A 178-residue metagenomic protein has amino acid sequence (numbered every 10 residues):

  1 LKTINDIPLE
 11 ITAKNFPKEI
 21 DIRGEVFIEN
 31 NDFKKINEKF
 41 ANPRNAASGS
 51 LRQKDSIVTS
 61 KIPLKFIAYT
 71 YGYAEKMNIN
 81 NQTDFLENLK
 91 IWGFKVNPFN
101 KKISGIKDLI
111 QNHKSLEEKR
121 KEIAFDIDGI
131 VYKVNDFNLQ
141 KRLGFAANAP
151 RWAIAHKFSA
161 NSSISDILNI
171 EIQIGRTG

Functional and structural regions predicted by a protein language model:
L1-T177: RNA/tRNA-interacting regions in translation and RNA-turnover enzymes
